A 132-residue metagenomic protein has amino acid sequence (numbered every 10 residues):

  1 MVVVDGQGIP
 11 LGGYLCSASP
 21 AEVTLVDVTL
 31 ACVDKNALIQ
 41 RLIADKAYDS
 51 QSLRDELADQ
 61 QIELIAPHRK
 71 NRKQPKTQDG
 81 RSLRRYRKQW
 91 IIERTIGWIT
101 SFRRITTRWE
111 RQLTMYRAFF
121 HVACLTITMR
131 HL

Functional and structural regions predicted by a protein language model:
D5: Short, acidic, Ser/Thr-enriched surface-loop or helix-capping motifs
Y14-N36, R41: Active-site beta-loop-alpha junctions of metal-dependent nucleic acid enzymes, especially the RNase H-like/DDE
S19, A37-Q112: Helix-centered, glycine/charged polyanion-binding patches within enzymatic domains that contact phosphate-containing
F119-L132: Charged phosphate-binding loop/patch that engages nucleotide di/tri-phosphates or the phosphate backbone of nucleic
